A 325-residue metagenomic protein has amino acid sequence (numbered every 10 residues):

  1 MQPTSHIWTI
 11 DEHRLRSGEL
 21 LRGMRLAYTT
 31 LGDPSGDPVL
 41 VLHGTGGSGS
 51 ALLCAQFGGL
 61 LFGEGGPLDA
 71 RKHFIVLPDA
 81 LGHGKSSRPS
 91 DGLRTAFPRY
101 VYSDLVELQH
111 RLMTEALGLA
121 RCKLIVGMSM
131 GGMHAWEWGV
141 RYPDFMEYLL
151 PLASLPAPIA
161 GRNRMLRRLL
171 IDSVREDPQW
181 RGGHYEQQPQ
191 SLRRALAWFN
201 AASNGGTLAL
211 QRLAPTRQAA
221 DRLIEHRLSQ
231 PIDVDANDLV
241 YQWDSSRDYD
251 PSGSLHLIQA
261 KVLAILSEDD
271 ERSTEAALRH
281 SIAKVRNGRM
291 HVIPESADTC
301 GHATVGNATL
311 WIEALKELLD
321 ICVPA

Functional and structural regions predicted by a protein language model:
M1-V41, A325: Catalytic-loop region of hydrolases
T29-P89: N-terminal cap/lid subdomain of alpha/beta-hydrolase-fold enzymes
S103-K123: Conserved acidic catalytic loop of the alpha/beta-hydrolase fold
A120-G161: Conserved hydrolase catalytic core segment
L150-R181: Flexible "cap/lid" loop of the alpha/beta hydrolase fold
L169-L263, R272: Alpha/beta-hydrolase
E271-A277: Conserved alpha/beta-hydrolase "acid-adjacent" motif
G288-A325: Catalytic active-site module of serine/aspartate enzymes centered on a nucleophile-bearing elbow/loop
